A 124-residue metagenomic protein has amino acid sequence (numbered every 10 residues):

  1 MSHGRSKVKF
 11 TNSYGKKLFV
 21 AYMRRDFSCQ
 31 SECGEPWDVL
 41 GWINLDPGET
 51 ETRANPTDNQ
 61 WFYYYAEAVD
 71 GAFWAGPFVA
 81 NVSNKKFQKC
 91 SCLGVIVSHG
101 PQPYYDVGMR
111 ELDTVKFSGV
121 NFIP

Functional and structural regions predicted by a protein language model:
M1-N59, Y65-P124: Intrinsically disordered, low-complexity segments enriched in small/polar residues
